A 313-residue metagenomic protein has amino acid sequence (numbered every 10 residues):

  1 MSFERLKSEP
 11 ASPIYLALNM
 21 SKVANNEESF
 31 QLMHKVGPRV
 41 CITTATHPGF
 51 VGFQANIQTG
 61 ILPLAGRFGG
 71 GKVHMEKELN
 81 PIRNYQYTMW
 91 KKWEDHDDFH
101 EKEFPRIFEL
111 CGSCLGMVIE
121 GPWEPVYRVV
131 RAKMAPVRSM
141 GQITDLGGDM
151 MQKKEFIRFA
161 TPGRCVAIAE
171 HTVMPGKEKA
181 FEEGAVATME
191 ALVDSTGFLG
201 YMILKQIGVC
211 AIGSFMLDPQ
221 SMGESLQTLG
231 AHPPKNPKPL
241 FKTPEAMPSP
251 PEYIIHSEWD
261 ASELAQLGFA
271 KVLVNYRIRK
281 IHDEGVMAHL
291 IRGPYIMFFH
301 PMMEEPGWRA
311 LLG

Functional and structural regions predicted by a protein language model:
M1-K35: Hydrophobic, helix-prone linear segments
M1-S12, M134-S139, L146-E155, L311-G313: Eukaryotic N-terminal low-complexity, Ser/Thr- and Lys/Arg-rich leader segments that predominantly function as
S2-K7, R39, T43-V51, P63-K133 (+2 more regions): An amphipathic, aromatic/His-enriched active-site/gating alpha helix that lines ligand/cofactor pockets
I14-L18, R83-Y85, R164-I168, E252-I254: Intrinsic-disorder/low-complexity, polar/charged segments enriched in Ser/Thr/Lys/Arg/Asp/Glu/Gln
L18-K22, T144-F215, Q220-G223: Surface-exposed interaction/gating patches
M20-N25, T88-K92, E170-P175, S257-A261: Short beta-strand-to-loop capping motifs
N26-M33, D95-D98, K177-E182, L264-L267: Short, conserved charged micro-motifs
N56-L62, Q206-C210: Acidic helix-start/capping segments at beta-turn-to-alpha-helix junctions
